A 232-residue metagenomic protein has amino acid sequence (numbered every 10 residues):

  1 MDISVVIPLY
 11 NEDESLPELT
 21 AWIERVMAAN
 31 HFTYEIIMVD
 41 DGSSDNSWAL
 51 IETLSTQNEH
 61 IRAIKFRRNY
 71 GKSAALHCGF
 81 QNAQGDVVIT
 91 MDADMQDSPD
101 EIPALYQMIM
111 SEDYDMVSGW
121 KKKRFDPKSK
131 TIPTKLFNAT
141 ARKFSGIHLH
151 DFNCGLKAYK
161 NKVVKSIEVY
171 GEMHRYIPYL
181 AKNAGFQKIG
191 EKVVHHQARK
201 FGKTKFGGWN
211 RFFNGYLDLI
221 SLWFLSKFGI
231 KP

Functional and structural regions predicted by a protein language model:
M1-K128, K135, T140, K162 (+1 more regions): Structured catalytic core of nucleotide-sugar glycosyltransferases
N30, E112-D113, S145-H148, G185: Residues at helix C-cap/C′ positions in short coil/turn segments immediately following an alpha-helix
I102, S129-T140, F144, G155 (+1 more regions): Hydrophobic alpha-helical segments of integral membrane proteins, encompassing both true transmembrane helices
K121-K128, R142-K157, H174, N183: A recurrent flexible, glycine/aromatic-enriched loop bordering the glycosyltransferase active site that acts as
K128-T131, E168-Y170, G202-K205: Short, solvent-exposed loop/turn segments at secondary-structure boundaries
A158, K162-S166, L180: Short, well-ordered alpha-helical scaffold segment located in the soluble/lumenal catalytic or ligand-binding core
E172, Y176-P232: Hydrophobic helical membrane-anchoring modules
